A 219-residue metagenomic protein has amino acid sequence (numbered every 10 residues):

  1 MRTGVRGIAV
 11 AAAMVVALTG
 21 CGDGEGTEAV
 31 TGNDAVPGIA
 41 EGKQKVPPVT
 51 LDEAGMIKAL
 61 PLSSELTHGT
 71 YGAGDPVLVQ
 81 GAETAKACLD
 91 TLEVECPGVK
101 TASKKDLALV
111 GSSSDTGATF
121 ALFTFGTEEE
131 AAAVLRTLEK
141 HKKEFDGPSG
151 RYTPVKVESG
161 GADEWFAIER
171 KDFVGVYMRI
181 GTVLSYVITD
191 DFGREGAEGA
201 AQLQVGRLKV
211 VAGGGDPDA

Functional and structural regions predicted by a protein language model:
M1-V10: Bacterial N-terminal signal peptides that target proteins for export
V16-G20: C-terminal motif of bacterial Sec signal peptides marking the signal peptidase cleavage site
G22-K105, A200, V205-A219: N-terminal "mature-domain start" segment
A40, K45-V46, T50, A73-C88 (+2 more regions): Short Gly/Thr-rich strand-loop-strand
I57, L122, A131-L135, V174 (+1 more regions): Extracytoplasmic/secreted envelope proteins and their assembly/folding machinery, especially bacterial periplasmic
G98-A108, S159-A167: Short, hydrophobic/aromatic-rich segments at coil-to-beta transitions
A102-L135: A short acidic-to-branched-hydrophobic micro-motif
T119-A121, T182-D191: Short, well-ordered beta-strand elements
